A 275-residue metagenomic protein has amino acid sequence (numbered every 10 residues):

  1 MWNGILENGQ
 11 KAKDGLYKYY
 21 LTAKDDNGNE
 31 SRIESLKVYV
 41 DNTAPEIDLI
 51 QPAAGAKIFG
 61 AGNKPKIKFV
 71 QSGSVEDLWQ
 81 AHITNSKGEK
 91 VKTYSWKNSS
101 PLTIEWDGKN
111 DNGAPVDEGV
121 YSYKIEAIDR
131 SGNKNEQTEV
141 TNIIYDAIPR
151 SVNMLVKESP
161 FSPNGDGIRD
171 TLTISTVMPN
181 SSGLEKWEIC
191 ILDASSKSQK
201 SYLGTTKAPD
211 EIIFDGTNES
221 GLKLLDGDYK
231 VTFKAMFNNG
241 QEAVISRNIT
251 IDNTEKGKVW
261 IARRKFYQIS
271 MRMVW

Functional and structural regions predicted by a protein language model:
M1-W275: Short loop/turn motifs at secondary-structure boundaries
